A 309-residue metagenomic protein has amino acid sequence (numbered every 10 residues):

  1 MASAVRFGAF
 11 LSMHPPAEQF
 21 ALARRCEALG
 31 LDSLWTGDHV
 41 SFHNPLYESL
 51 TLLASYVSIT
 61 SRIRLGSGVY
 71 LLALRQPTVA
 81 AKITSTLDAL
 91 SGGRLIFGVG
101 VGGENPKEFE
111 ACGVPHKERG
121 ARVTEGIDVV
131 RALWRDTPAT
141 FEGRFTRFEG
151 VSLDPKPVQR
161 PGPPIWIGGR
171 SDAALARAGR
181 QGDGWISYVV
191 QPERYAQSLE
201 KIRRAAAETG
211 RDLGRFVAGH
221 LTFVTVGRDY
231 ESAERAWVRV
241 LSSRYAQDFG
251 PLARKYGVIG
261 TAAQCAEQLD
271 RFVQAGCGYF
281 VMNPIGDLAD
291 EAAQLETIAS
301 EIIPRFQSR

Functional and structural regions predicted by a protein language model:
M1-R309: Active-site-adjacent structural elements that line small-molecule/cofactor binding pockets in enzymes
